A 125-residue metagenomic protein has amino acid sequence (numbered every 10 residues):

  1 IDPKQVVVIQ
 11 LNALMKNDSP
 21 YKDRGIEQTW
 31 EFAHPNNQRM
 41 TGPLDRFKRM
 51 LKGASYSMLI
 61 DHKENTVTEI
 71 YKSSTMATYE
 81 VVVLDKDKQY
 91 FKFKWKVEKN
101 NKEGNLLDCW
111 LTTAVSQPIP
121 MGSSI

Functional and structural regions predicted by a protein language model:
D2-D18, F32: Short, aromatic-enriched amphipathic alpha-helices that serve as compact interaction elements
P3, P20, P35, P118-P120: Proline-rich intrinsically disordered, low-complexity coils
K4, K16, K22, K48 (+5 more regions): Context-gated lysine
Q10, M15, G25, Y79-V81: Residue-level signal for functionally critical sites in structured catalytic/ligand-binding pockets
N12, N17, N36-N37, N65 (+2 more regions): Detector for Asparagine
P20-S74: Short solvent-exposed beta->alpha transition segments
E69-I125: Exposed beta-sheet edge and beta->alpha loop/turn motif
